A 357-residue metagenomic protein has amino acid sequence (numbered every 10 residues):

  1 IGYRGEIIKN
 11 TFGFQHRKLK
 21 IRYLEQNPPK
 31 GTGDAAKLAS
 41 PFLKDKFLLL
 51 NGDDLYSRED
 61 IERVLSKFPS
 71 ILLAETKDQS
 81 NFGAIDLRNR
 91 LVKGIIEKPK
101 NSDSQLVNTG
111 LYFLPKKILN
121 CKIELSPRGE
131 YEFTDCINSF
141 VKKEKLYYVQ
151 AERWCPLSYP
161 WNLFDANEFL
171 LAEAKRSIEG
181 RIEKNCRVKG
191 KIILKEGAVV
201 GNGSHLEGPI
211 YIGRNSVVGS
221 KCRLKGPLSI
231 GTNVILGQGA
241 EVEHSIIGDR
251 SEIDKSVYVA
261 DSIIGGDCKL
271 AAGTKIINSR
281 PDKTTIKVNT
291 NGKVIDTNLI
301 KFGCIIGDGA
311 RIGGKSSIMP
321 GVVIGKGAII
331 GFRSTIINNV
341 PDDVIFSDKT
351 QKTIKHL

Functional and structural regions predicted by a protein language model:
I1-L50: Conserved N-terminal catalytic core of the sugar/cofactor nucleotidyltransferase
I8, K37, S57-S66, L119: Short alpha-helix within the catalytic core of nucleotide-sugar-dependent glycosyltransferases
G52-L55: The conserved acidic donor/metal-binding loop of glycosyltransferases
R58-F82: Conserved donor-nucleotide/metal-binding helix-loop-beta segment in metal-dependent transferases, i.e., the alpha-helix
E62, L91-A172: Catalytic-core segments of class I nucleotidyltransferases/pyrophosphorylases that form NMP-activated intermediates
P69, D78-P99: Anionic-ligand binding region
P127, S139-P227: Extended, small-residue-rich solenoid/repeat segments and analogous flexible loops that form exposed scaffolds
G237-L357: Glycine-rich hexapeptide-repeat left-handed beta-helix
